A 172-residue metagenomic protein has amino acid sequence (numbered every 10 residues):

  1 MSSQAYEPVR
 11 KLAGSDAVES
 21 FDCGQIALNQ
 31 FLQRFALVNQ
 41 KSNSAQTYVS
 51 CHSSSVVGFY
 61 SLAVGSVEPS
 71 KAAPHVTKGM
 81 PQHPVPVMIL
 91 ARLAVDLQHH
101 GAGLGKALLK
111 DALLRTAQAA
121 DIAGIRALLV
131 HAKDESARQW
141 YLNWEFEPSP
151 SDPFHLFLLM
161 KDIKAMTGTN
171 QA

Functional and structural regions predicted by a protein language model:
M1-V38, S42: Short amphipathic alpha-helix that is part of the acyltransferase structural core
N43-V64, K71: Conserved beta-hairpin
H52-G58, H83, H99, L114 (+3 more regions): Short Lys/Arg-rich amphipathic alpha-helical segments
F59-R92, H100: Conserved acyl-donor/pantetheine-binding loop and adjacent beta-alpha core of acyl/acetyltransferases and related
A91, D96, K133: Residue-level recognition of the GNAT/N-acetyltransferase active site
G101-R115: Conserved acetyl-CoA-binding loop-helix of GNAT-fold acetyltransferases
L109, D134-A137, P153-M160: Short glycine/proline-centered loop/turn elements that form peptide/ligand docking sites
A117, A123-G124, H131-S151: Conserved active-site alpha-helix within GNAT-family acetyltransferase domains
